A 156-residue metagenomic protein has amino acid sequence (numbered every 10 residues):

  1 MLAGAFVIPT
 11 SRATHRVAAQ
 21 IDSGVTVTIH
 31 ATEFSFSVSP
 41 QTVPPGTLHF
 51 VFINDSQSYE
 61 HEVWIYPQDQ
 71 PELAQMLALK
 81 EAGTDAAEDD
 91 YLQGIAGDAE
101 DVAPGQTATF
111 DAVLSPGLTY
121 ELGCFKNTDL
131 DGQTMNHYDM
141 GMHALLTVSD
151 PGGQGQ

Functional and structural regions predicted by a protein language model:
M1-A5: Hydrophobic membrane-insertion alpha-helices, especially the h-region of bacterial N-terminal signal peptides
I8-A31, Q70-E88, V113, D129-Q156: Extracytoplasmic/periplasmic copper-protein system
I21-H49: N-terminal edge beta-strand
S23, Q57-E60: Short loop/turn segments at connectors of secondary-structure elements within structured domains
T32, I53-D55, Y66-Q68: Histidine- and/or cysteine-centered catalytic micro-motif in compact active-site loops
S35-S39, Y59-V63, L73-A74: Short, solvent-exposed loop/turn elements at domain surfaces
V51, Q57-S58, Q93-Q156: Extracellular/periplasmic metallocenter environments
E62-Y66, G123: Beta-strand signatures of extracellular beta-sandwich domains
